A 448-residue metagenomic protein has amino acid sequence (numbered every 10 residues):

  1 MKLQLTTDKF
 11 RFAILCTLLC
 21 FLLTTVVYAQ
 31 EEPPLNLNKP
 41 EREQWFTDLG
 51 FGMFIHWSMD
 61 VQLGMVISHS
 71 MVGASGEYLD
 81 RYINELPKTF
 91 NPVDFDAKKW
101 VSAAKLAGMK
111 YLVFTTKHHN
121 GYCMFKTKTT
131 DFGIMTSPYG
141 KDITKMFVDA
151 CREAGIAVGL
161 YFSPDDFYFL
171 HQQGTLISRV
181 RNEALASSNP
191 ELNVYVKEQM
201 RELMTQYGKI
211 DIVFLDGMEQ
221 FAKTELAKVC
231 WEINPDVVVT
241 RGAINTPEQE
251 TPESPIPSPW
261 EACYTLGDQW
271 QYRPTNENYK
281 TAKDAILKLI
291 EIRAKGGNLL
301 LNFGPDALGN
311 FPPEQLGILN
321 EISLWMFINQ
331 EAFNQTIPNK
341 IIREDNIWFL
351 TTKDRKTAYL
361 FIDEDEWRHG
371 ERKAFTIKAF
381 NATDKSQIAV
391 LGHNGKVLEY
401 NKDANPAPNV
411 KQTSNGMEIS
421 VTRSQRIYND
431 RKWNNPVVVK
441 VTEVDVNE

Functional and structural regions predicted by a protein language model:
K2-L15: Bacterial N-terminal signal peptides that target proteins for export
A13-T24: Bacterial N-terminal signal peptides
T25-A29: Sec/Tat signal peptide C-region and signal peptidase I cleavage site
Q30-E448: Mature catalytic domains of secreted/periplasmic carbohydrate-active enzymes
